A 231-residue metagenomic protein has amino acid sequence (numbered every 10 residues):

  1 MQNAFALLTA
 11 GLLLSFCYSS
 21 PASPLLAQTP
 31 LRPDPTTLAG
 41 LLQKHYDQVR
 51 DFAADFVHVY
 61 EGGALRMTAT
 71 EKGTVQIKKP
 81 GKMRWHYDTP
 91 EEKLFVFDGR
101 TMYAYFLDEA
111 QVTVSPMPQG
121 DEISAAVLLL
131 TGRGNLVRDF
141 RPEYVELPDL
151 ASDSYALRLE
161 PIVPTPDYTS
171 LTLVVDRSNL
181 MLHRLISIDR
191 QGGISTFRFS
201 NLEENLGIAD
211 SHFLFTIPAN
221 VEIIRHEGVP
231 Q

Functional and structural regions predicted by a protein language model:
M1-A6: Positively charged n-region of N-terminal signal peptides that target proteins for export
L8-P21: Bacterial N-terminal signal peptides
A22-T68, I217-Q231: N-terminal leader/targeting segments and the immediate start of mature chains
G62-A64, R84, E91-L94, A104 (+4 more regions): Short beta-strands and strand-coil junctions in structured, solvent-facing domains, enriched
M67-G73, G193: Amphipathic hydrophobic-ligand
T74-A125, S195-T196: An acidic-aromatic
T113, V137-G228: Gly/Pro-enriched, hydrophobic low-complexity segments that function as extracytoplasmic propeptides/linkers
